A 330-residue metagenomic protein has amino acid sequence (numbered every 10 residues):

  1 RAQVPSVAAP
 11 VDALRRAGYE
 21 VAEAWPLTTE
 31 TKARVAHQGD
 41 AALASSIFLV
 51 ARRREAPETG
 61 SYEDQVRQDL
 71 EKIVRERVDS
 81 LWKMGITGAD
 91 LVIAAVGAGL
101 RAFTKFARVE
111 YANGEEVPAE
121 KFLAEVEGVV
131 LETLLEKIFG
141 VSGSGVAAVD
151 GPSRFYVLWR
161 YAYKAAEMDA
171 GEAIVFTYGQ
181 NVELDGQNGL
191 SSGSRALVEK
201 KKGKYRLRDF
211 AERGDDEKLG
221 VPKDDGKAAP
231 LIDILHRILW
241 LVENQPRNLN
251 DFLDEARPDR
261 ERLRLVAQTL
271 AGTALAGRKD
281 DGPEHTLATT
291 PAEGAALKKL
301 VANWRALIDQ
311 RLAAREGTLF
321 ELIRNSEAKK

Functional and structural regions predicted by a protein language model:
R1, E20-E23, F48-V50, P57: Structured core elements
R1-A22: Conserved Class I SAM-dependent methyltransferase catalytic core
R1-P5, H37-A42, P57-E58, L219-G226: Short, contiguous acidic/charged loop-to-helix segments that flank catalytic cores in large enzymes
A8, D64-Q68, K72, R247 (+1 more regions): Generic alpha-helical secondary structure signal
T28: Beta-strand-loop-alpha "switch" segments that mediate conformational coupling across diverse proteins
T31-I86: Flexible, glycine-/basic-rich loop-and-beta segments that form/coincide with the SAM-dependent methyltransferase
W82-K330: C-terminal accessory/interaction regions of large nucleic acid-associated machines
